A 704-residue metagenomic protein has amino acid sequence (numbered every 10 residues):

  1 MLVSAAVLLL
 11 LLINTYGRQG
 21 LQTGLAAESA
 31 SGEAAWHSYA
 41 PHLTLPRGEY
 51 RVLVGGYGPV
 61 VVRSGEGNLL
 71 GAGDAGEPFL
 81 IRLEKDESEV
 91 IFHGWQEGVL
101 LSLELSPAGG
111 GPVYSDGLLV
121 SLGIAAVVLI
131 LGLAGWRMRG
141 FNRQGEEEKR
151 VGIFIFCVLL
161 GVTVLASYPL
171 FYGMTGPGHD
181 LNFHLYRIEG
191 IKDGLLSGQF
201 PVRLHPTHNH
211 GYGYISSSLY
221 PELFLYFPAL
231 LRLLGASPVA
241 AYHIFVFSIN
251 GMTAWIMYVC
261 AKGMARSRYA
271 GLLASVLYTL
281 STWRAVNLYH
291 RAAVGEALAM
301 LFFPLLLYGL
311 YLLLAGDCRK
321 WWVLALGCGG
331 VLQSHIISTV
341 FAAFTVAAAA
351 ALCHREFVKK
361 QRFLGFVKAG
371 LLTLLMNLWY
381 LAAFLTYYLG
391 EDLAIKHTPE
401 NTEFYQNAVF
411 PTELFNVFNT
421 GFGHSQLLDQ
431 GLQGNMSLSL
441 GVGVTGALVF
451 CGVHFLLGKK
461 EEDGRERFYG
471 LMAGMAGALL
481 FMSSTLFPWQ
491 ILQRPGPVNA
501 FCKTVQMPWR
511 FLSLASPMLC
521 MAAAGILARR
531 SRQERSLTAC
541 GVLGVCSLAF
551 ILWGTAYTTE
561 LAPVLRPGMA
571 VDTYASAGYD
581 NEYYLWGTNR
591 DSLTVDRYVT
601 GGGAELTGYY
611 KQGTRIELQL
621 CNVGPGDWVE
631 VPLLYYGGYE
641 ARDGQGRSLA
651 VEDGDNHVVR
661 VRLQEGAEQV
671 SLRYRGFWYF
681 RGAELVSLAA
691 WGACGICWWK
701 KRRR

Functional and structural regions predicted by a protein language model:
M1-Y16, Y114-S167, G692-R704: Start-transfer (signal-anchor) and selected internal transmembrane alpha helices of multi-pass inner/ER membrane
L11-Y16, G161-M174, D193-R203, A236 (+7 more regions): Membrane-interface helix-loop junctions at the exits of transmembrane helices
P46-G48, L53, L70, D74-G76 (+3 more regions): Active-site-proximal, structured, solvent-exposed surfaces of multi-pass membrane proteins that position macromolecular
G161-M264, R268-F302, G309, G330-V331 (+2 more regions): Active-site lumenal/periplasmic loops and adjacent helix-entry segments of GT-C-fold, multi-pass membrane
P304-W321: Membrane-interface transmembrane helices that cradle and orient dolichyl/undecaprenyl
G309, W321-H335, A369-L375, A478-L480: Membrane-interface alpha helices of multi-pass inner-membrane proteins
F341-L374, V453-K460: Perimembrane helix-loop-helix junctions
G365, G370-L456, A570-T600, G608: Periplasmic/ER-lumenal interhelical loops and adjacent helix-loop junctions in multi-pass membrane proteins
